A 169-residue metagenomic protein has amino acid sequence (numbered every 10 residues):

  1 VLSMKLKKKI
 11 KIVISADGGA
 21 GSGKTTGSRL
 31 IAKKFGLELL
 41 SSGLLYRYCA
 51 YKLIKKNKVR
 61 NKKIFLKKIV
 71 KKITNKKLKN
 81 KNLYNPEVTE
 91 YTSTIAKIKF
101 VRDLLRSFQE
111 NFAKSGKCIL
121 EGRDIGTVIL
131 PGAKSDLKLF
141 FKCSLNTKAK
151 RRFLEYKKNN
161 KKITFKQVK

Functional and structural regions predicted by a protein language model:
M4-K11: Phosphate-binding P-loop
I14-A16: Hydrophobic anchor at the beta1->P-loop junction of P-loop NTPases
G19-S22: ATP-binding Walker
T25: Walker A/P-loop
L44-C118, D124-L130, N146-K150, K158-N159 (+1 more regions): ATP-dependent small-molecule kinase phosphotransfer cores that center on conserved nucleotide phosphate-binding segments
G132-L137: Short glycine-/polar-rich loops that comprise or flank the Walker A/P-loop and associated switch/sensor motifs
